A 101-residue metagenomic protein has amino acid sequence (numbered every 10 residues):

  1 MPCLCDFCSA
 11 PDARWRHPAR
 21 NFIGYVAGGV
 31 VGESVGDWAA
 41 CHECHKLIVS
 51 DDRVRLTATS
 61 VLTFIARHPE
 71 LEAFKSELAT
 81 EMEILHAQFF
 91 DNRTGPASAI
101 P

Functional and structural regions predicted by a protein language model:
M1-E33, R53-L56, S60-R67: Short recognition patches in nucleic-acid-associated and regulatory proteins
W15, C41, G95-P96: N-terminal processing/targeting junctions
S34-D37, L71-A73: Short, charged low-complexity intrinsically disordered segments located at boundaries of structured domains
G36-K46: Cysteine-rich micro-motifs
D52-P101: Short, intrinsically disordered terminal segments enriched in charged and Pro/Gly residues
